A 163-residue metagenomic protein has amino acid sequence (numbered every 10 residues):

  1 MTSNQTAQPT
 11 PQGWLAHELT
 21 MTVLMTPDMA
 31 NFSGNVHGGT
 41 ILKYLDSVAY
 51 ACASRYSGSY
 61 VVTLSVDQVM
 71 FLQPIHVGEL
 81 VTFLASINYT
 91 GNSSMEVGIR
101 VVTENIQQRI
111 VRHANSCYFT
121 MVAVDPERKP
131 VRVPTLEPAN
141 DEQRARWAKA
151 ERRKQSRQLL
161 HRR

Functional and structural regions predicted by a protein language model:
S3-N4, Q8-T20, H76-V77, N88-R163: HotDog/MaoC-like acyl-thioester-processing domains
W14-E18, V36, S47-M95, R112-N115: Hydrophobic beta-strand-centered segment that forms part of the acyl-chain substrate-binding groove
H17-M29: Short, Lys/Arg-rich amphipathic segments at extreme N-termini
T22, I41-Y44, Q68: Residue-level recognition of specific faces of alpha-helices
T22-M25, M70, T120: Generic structural detector for well-ordered beta-strands
T26, A30-K43: A conserved, well-ordered hydrophobic junction motif at loop->secondary-structure transitions
D28, F32-S33, L72, E79 (+1 more regions): N-terminal hydrophobic or amphipathic segments with adjacent small-residue motifs that include Sec signal peptides
